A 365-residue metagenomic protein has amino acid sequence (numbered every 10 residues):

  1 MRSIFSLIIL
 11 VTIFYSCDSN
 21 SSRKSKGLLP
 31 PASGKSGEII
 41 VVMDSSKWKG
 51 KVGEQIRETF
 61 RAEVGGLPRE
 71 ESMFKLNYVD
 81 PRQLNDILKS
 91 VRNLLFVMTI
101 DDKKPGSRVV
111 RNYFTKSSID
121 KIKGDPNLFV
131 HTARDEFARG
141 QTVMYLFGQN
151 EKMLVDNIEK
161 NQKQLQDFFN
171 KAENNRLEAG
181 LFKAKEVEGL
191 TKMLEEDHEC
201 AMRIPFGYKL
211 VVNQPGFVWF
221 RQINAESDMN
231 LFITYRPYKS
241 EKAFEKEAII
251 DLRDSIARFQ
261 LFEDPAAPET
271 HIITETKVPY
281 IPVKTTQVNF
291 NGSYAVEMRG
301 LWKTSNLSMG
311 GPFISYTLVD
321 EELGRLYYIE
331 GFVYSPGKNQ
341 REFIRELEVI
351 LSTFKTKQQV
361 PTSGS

Functional and structural regions predicted by a protein language model:
R2-I8: Sec-dependent signal peptide recognition, specifically the positively charged N-region followed immediately by
I13-S16: C-terminal motif of bacterial Sec signal peptides marking the signal peptidase cleavage site
D18-S21: Bacterial signal peptide processing site
R23-S25, V42-S46, P205-P268, I272-E275: Secretory pathway targeting signatures of secreted, lumenal, and periplasmic proteins
S33-S46, G140-Q149, L231-P237: Acidic/histidine-rich, surface-exposed loop or edge segments in extracytoplasmic proteins
S36-M73: Short, charged N-terminal beta->alpha structural module
R82-N93, V97-F147, L261-L323: Signature of long, low-cysteine stretches enriched in small and polar/charged residues
V155-A179, Y208, G324-S365: Surface-exposed amphipathic alpha-helical segments
